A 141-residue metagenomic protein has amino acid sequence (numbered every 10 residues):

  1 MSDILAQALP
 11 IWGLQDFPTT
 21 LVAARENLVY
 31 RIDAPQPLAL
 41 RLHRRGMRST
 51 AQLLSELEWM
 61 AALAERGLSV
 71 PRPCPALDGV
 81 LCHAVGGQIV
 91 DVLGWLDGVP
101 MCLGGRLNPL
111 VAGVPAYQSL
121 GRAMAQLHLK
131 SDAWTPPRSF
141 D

Functional and structural regions predicted by a protein language model:
S2-Q15: A short, low-complexity linker immediately N-terminal to eukaryotic Hanks-type protein kinase catalytic domains
I4-L5, R25, E56: Short N-terminal amphipathic alpha-helix/helix-capping patch enriched in small hydrophobics with frequent Ser/Thr
W12-D33: ATP-binding glycine-rich phosphate-binding loop
P35-P136: ATP-binding pocket architecture of kinase catalytic cores
S139-D141: Active-site catalytic-loop/activation-segment of kinase and kinase-like phosphoryl-transfer enzymes
